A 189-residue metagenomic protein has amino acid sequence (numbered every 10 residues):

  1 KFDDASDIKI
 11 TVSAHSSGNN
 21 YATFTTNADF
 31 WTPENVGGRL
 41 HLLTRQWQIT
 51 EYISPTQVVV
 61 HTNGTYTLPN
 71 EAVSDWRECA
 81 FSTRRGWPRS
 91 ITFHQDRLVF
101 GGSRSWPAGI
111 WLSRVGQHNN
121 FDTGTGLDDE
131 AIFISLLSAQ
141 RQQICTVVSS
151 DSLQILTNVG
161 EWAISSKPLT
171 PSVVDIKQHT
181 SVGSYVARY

Functional and structural regions predicted by a protein language model:
K1-S74: Autoprocessing Asn-cyclization modules and mimics
R77-Y189: Beta-propeller and closely related beta-pinwheel folds
